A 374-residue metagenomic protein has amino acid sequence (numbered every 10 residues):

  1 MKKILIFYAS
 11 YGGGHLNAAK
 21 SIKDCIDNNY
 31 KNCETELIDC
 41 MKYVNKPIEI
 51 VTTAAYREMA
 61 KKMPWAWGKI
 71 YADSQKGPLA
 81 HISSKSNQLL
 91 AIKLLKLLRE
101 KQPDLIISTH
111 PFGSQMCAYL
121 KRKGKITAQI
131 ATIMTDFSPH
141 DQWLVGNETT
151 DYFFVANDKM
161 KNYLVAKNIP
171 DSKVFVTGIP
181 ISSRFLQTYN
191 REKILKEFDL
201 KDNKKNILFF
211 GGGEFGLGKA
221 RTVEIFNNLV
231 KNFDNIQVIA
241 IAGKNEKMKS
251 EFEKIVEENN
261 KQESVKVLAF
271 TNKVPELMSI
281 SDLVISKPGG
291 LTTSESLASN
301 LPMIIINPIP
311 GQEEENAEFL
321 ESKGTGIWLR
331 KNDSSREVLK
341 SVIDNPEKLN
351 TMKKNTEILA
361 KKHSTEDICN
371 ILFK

Functional and structural regions predicted by a protein language model:
S21-L97: Conserved N-terminal ligand/cofactor-binding loop architecture of enzyme catalytic domains
K69-N168, K173-V176: Active-site and donor-binding regions of nucleotide-sugar-utilizing enzymes
D151-E214: A nucleotide-sugar donor-handling region in carbohydrate enzymes
K193, K201-I280: Donor-nucleotide binding loops and adjacent catalytic segments primarily of GT-B fold Leloir glycosyltransferases
S279-P288: Acidic donor-binding loop of glycosyltransferase active sites
K323, K331-K348: C-terminal "capping" alpha-helix adjacent to the active site of nucleotide-linked donor transferases in cell-envelope
K348-K362: A short, well-ordered alpha-helix in the C-terminal region of glycosyltransferases
K361-K374: C-terminal alpha-helical cap of glycosyltransferases
